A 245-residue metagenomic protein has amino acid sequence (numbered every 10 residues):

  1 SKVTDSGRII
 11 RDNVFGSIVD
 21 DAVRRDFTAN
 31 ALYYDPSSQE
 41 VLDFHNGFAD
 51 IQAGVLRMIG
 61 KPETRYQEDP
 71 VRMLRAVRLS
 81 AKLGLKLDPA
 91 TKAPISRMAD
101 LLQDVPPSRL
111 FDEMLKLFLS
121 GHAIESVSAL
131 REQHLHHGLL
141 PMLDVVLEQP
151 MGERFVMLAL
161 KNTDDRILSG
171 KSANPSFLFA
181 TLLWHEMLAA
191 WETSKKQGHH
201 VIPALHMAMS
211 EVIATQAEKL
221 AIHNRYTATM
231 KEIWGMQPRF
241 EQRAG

Functional and structural regions predicted by a protein language model:
S1-G245: Catalytic cores of the polymerase beta-like nucleotidyltransferase superfamily and closely associated nucleotide
